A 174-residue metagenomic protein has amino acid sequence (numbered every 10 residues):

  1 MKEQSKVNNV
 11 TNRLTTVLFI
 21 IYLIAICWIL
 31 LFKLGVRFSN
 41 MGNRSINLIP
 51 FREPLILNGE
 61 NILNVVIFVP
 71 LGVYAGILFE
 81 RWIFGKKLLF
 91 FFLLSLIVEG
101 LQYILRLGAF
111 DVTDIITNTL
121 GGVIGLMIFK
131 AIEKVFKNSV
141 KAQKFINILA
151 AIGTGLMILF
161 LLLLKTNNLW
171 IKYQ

Functional and structural regions predicted by a protein language model:
M1-R106, V112, M127-Q174: Bulky hydrophobic segments
I116-K130: Specific transmembrane alpha-helix
